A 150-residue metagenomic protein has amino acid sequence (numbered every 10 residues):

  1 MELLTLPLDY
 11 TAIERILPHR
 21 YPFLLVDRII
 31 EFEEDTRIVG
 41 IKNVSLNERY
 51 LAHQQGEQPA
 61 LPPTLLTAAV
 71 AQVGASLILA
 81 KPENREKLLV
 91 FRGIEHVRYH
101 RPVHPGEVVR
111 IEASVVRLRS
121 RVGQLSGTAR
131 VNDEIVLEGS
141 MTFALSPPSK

Functional and structural regions predicted by a protein language model:
M1-E33: N-terminal leader/capping segments at the start of a protein or of a new domain
E2-P7, G74-E112, V136-A144: Hydrophobic beta-strand-centered segment that forms part of the acyl-chain substrate-binding groove
E14, E57, Y99-R101: Beta-strand-rich interaction surfaces with strong enrichment in secreted/lumenal proteins
Y21-L61: Catalytic strand-loop segment that frames the active site of acyl-thioester-processing enzymes
L24, D35-V39, V108-R110, Q124 (+1 more regions): Intrinsic-disorder/low-complexity, polar/charged segments enriched in Ser/Thr/Lys/Arg/Asp/Glu/Gln
I29, H96-N132: Hydrophobic beta-sheet segments that form the core/acyl-binding groove of ACP/CoA-dependent acyl-chain-processing
A52-I78, F91: Compact, glycine-rich, soluble single-domain proteins
V122-K150: Mixed-charge, glycine-accented linear interaction segment located at domain edges/termini
